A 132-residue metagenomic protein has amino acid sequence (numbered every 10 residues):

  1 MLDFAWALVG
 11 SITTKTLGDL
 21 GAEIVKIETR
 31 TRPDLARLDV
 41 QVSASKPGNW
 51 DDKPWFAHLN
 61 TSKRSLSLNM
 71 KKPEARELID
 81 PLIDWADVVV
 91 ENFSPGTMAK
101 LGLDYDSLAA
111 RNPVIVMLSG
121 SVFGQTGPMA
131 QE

Functional and structural regions predicted by a protein language model:
M1-E132: N-terminal helix-loop segment corresponding to the beta1-alpha1 unit of nucleotide/adenylate-binding folds
